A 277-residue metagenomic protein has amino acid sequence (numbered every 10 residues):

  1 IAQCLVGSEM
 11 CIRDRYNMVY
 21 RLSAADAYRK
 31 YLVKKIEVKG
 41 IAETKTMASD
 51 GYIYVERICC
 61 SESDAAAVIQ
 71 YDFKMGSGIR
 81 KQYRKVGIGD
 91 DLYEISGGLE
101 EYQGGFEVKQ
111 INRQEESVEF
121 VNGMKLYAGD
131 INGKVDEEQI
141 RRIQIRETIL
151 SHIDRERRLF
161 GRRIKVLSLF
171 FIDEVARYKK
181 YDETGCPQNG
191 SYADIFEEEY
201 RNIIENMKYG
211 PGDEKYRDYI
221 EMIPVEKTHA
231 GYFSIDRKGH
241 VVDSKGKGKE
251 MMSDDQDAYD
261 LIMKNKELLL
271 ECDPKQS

Functional and structural regions predicted by a protein language model:
I1-I12: Single conserved hydrophobic/aromatic residue that forms the stacking wall/gate of nucleotide- or nucleobase-binding
E9, E43, D173-R177: Short, solvent-exposed loop/turn segments at secondary-structure junctions
R13-R15, S49-G51, K179-E183: Short, solvent-exposed loop/turn and secondary-structure capping segments
Y16-D50: Interdomain hinge/linker at the junction between the two RecA-like core domains of SF2 helicases
Y52-E56: Short, polar loop/linker segments at the starts of domains and inter-domain junctions
R57, A65-Q276: Conserved C-terminal RecA-like helicase domain
